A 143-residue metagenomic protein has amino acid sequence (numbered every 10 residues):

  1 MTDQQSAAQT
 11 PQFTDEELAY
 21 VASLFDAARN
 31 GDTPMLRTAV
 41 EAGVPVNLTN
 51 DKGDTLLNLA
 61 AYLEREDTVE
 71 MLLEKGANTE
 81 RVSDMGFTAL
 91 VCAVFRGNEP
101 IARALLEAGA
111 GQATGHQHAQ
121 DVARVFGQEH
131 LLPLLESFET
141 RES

Functional and structural regions predicted by a protein language model:
M35, D67-T68, P100-I101, H130-L134: Conserved ankyrin/ankyrin-like repeat signature
V46, T79, Q112-A113: Ankyrin-repeat inter-repeat connecting loop/turn
